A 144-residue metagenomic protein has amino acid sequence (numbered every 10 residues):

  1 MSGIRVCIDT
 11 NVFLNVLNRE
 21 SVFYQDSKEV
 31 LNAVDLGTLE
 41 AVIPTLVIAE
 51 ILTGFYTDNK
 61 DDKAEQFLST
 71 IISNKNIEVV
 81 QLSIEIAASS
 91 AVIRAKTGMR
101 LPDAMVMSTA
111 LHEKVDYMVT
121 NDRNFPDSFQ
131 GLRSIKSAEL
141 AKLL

Functional and structural regions predicted by a protein language model:
M1-I43, Y56-Q66, L140-L144: Short, well-structured N-terminal submotif of metal-dependent ribonuclease cores
M1-R5, M107, H112-L144: Acidic, PIN/NYN-like endoribonuclease modules and their adjacent C-terminal/linker elements
V12, V47-I48, I86, M105-V106 (+1 more regions): Alpha-helix capping/helix-boundary segments
L14-V16, E50-T53, S89-S90: A short acidic, helix-capping loop that chelates divalent metal ions and anchors anionic groups
L39, I77, L132: Short, conserved active-site loop motifs that form the nucleotide-linked donor/cofactor pocket
L46, E50-L52, Y56-E78: Active-site-proximal, substrate-binding regions of enzyme catalytic domains and RNA-binding/basic surfaces
E78-Y117, N121: Active-site neighborhoods of divalent-metal-dependent phosphate/nucleic-acid chemistry enzymes
